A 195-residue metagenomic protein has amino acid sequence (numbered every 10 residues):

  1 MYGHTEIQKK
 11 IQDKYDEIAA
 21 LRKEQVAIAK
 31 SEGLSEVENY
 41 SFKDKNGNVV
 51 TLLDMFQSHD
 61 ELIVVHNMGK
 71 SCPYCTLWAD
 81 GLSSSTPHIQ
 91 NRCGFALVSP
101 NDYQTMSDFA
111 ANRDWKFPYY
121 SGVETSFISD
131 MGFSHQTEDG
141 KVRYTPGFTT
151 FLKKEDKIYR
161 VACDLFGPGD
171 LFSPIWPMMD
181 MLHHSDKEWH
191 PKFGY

Functional and structural regions predicted by a protein language model:
M1-D13: Short, charged, low-complexity amphipathic alpha-helix
A19-M55: N-terminal "domain-start" segment that seeds a small globular fold
L52-P73: Short active-site neighborhood of thiol/selenol oxidoreductases, capturing the structured segment around
K70, T76-L97: Conserved helix-turn-beta segment immediately C-terminal to the redox Cys motif in thioredoxin-like folds
I89-T105, K116-F127: Thiol-based oxidoreductase modules, predominantly thioredoxin-like and allied folds used for disulfide exchange
S107-A110, D130-M131: A short acidic (Asp/Glu
S121-Y195: Thiol/selenol-based redox catalytic cores and closely related redox-interacting motifs
